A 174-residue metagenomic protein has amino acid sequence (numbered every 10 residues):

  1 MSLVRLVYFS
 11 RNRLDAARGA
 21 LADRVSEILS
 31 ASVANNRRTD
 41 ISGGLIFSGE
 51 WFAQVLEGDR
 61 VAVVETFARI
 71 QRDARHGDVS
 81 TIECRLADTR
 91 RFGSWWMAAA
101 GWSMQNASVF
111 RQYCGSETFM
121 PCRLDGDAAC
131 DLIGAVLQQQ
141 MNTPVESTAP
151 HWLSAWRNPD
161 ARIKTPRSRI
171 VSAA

Functional and structural regions predicted by a protein language model:
M1-A174: Charge-rich, low-complexity N-terminal segments
